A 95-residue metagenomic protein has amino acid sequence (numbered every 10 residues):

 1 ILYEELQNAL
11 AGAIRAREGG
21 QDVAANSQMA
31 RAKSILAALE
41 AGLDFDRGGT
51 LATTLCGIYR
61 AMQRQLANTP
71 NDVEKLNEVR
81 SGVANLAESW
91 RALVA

Functional and structural regions predicted by a protein language model:
I1-A24: N-terminal first-folded block
E18, A37, D44, E88-R91: Helix-capping and short linker residues that terminate individual alpha-solenoid repeat units
A25, A32, L76-V79: Solenoid-repeat scaffolds in large eukaryotic assemblies
M29, K33-E40: Amphipathic, heptad-repeat alpha-helical segments
A38-L55: Short, solvent-exposed, charged loop/turn and helix-capping segments that join or cap alpha-helices on peripheral
A52-T69: Long, amphipathic, charge-rich alpha-helical segments that form helical bundles/coiled-coils
L66-R80: Amphipathic, charged alpha-helical scaffolds that flank and support histidine-based chemistry in signaling
L76-A95: Amphipathic, coiled-coil-like alpha-helical segments
